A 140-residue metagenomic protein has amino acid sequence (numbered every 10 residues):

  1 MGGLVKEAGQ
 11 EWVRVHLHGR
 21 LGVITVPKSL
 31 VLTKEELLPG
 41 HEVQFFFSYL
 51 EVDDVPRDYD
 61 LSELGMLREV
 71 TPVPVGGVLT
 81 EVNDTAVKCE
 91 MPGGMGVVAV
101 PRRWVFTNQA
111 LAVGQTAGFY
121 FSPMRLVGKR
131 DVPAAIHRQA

Functional and structural regions predicted by a protein language model:
M1, Y49-G76, P133-A140: Short boundary/loop segments of OB/S1/cold-shock single-stranded nucleic-acid-binding domains
E7-A8, F46-D53, Y120-G128: Short, charged beta-turn/beta-strand-edge "cap" motif at the junction between a beta-strand and an adjacent loop
Q10-V15, D84-C89: Short aromatic-glycine-enriched beta-strand elements
L21-S29, M95-R103: A short macromolecule-binding patch
P27, E36-G40, R68, E90 (+3 more regions): Conserved mixed alpha/beta catalytic, RNA-binding, or beta-rich assembly cores of soluble enzyme, regulatory
L30-F45, W104-Y120: Short nucleic-acid-contacting surface segments enriched for D/E, G, S/T with interspersed K/R
Q109, Q115-A140: Alpha-helical oligomerization segments
